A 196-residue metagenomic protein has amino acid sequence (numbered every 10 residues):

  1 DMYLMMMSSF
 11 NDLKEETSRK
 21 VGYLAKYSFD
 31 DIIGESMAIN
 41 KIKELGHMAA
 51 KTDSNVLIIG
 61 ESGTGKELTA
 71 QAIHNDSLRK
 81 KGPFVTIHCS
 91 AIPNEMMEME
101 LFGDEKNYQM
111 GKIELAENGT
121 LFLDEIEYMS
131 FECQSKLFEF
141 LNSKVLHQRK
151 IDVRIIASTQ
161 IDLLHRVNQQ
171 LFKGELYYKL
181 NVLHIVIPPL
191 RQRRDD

Functional and structural regions predicted by a protein language model:
M2-E61: Flexible nucleotide-interacting loop at or near the entrance of a catalytic core
F29, E35-A38, E44, H74-G82 (+2 more regions): Nucleotide-binding/hydrolysis machinery
D31, L45-D104, Y108-Q109, E114-S130 (+1 more regions): Conserved post-Walker A coupling segment in P-loop NTPases
A50-K51, L141, V145: Conserved ATPase "switch" residues in P-loop NTPase domains
L115, F140, S158, K179: Conserved catalytic core of Hanks-type protein kinase domains
E127-Y128, F138, N142: Catalytic acidic motif of RecA-like/P-loop NTPases
E132-S135: Conserved D-loop/post-Walker B switch-helix segment of ABC ATPase nucleotide-binding domains
